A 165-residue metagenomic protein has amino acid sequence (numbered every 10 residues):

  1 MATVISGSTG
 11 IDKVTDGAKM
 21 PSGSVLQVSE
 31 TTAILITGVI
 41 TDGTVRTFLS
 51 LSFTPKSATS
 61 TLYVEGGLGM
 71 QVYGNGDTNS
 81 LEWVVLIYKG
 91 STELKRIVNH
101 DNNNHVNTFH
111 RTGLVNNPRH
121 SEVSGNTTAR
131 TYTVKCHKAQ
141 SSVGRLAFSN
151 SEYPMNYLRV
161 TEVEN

Functional and structural regions predicted by a protein language model:
M1-V39, N165: Glycine-rich, low-complexity segments
T32-G43, T54-A129, T133-N165: Terminal beta-strand-rich extracellular "head" domains that mediate receptor/glycan or other ligand binding
V45-T47: Short, solvent-exposed loop/turn segments enriched in Ser/Thr/Gly
L49-L51: Extended, low-complexity regulatory regions
